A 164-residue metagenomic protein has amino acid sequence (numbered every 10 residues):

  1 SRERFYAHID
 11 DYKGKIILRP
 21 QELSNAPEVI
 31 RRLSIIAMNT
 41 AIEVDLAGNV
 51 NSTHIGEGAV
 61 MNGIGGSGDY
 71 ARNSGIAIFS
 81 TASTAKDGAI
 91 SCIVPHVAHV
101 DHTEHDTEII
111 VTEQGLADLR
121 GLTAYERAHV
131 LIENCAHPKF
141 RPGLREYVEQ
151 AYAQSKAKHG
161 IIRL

Functional and structural regions predicted by a protein language model:
S1-L164: Conserved phosphate- and dinucleotide-binding cores of soluble alpha/beta proteins, encompassing both enzyme active
